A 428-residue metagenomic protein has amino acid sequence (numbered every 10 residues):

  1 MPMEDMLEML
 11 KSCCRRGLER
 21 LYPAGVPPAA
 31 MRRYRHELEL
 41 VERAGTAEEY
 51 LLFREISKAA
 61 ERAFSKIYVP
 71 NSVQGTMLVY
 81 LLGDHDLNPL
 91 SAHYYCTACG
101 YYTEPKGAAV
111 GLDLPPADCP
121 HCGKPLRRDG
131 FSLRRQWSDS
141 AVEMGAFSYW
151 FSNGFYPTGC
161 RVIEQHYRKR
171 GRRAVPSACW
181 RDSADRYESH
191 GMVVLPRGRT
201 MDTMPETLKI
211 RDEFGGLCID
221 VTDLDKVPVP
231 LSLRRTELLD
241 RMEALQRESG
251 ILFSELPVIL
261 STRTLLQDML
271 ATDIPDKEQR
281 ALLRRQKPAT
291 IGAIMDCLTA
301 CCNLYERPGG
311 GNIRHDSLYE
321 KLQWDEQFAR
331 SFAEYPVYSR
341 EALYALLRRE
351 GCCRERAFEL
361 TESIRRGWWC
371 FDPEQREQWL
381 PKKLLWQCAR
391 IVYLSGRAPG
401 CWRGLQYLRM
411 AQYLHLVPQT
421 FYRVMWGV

Functional and structural regions predicted by a protein language model:
M1-V428: Noncatalytic, beta-rich nucleic-acid-contacting surfaces in large DNA/RNA-processing enzymes
